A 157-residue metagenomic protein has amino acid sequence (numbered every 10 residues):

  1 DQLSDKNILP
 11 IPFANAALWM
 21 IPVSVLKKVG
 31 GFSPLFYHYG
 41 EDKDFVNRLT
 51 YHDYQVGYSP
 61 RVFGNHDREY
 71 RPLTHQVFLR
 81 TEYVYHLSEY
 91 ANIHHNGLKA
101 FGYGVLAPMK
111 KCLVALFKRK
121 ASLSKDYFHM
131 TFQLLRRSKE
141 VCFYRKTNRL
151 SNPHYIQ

Functional and structural regions predicted by a protein language model:
D1-Q2, I8, R71-P72: Acceptor/aglycone-binding surface of glycosyltransferases and processive sugar-polymer synthases
S4-N7, P12-G30, L35-F63: A short, conserved alpha-helix in the catalytic core of glycosyltransferases
I8, H86-S88: Short, hydrophobic/aromatic-rich segments at coil-to-beta transitions
Y37, Y51-Q55, N65-H86: Nucleotide-sugar-dependent glycosyltransferase catalytic core
R48-L49, D67, R119-S124: Juxtamembrane/interface motifs at transmembrane-helix termini
V77-H86, H94-Q157: Non-catalytic, C-terminal membrane-associated alpha-helical segments of glycosyltransferases
A91: Glycine-rich loop(s) and the adjacent beta-strand/alpha-helix scaffold that form part
